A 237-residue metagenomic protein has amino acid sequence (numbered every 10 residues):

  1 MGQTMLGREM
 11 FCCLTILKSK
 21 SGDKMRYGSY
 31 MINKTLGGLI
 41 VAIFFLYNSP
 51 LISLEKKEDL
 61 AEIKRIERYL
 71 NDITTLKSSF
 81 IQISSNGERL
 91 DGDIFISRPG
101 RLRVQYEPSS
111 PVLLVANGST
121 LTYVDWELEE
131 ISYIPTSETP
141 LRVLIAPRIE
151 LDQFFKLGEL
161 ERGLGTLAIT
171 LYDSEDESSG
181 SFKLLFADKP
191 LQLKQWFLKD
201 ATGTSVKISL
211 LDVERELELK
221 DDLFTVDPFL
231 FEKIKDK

Functional and structural regions predicted by a protein language model:
Q3, Y27-Y30, Y47: Low-complexity, intrinsically disordered or signal/transmembrane-proximal segments
C12-C13: Cysteine-centered motifs
R26-G38: Bacterial N-terminal signal peptides that target proteins for export
G37-Y47: Bacterial N-terminal signal peptides
L51-E55: Boundary at the C-terminal end of the N-terminal hydrophobic targeting segment
R68-G87: A short, Trp-centered hydrophobic/proline-enriched beta-strand micro-motif
D93-V143, V206: An acidic-aromatic
D152-F154, G158-K237: Gly/Pro-enriched, hydrophobic low-complexity segments that function as extracytoplasmic propeptides/linkers
